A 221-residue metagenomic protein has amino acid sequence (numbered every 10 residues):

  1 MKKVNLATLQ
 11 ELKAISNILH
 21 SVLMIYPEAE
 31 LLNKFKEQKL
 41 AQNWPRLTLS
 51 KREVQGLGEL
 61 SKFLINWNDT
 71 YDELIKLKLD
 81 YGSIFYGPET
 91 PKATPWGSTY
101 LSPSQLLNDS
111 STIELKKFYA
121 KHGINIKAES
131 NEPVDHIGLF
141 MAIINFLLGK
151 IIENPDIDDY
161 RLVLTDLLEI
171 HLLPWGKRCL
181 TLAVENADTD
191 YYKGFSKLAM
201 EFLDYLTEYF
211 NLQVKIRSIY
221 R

Functional and structural regions predicted by a protein language model:
M1-R221: Surface/interface-facing alpha-helical segments and adjacent flexible terminal/loop regions used for partner/assembly
